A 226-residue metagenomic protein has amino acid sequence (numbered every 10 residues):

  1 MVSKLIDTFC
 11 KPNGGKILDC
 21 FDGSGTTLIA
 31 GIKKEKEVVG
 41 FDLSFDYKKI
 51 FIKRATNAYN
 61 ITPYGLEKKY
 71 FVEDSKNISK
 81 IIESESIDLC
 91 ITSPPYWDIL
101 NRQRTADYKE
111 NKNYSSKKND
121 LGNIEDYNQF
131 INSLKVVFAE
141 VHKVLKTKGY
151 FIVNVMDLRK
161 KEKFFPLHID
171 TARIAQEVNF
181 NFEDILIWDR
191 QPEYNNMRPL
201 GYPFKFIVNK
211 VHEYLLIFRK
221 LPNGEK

Functional and structural regions predicted by a protein language model:
M1-K226: Class I S-adenosyl-L-methionine-dependent methyltransferase catalytic core
